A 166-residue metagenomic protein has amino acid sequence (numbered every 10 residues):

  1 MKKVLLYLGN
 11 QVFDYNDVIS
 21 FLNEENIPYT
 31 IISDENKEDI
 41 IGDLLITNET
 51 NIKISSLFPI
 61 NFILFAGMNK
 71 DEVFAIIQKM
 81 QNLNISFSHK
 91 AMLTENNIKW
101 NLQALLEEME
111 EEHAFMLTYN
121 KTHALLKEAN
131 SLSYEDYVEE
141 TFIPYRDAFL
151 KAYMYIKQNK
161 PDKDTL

Functional and structural regions predicted by a protein language model:
M1-T47, Y134, Y145-I156, K163: N-terminal, charge-rich interaction modules
K3-Y7, P59-A66, I76: Short, structured motif recognition centered on aromatic/hydrophobic residues
N10-V12, M68-D71: Helix N-cap motif at beta-to-alpha junctions
L44-F62, G67: Short, structured active-site "lid" loops
S56, K70-I77: Long, hydrophobic/aromatic-enriched structural stretches that serve as scaffold segments
I76-A114: Ser/Thr/Gly-rich flexible loops in soluble cytosolic domains mediating phosphotransfer, phosphorylation
Q103-A104, E110-Y137: Charged, amphipathic alpha-helical linkers/stalks
